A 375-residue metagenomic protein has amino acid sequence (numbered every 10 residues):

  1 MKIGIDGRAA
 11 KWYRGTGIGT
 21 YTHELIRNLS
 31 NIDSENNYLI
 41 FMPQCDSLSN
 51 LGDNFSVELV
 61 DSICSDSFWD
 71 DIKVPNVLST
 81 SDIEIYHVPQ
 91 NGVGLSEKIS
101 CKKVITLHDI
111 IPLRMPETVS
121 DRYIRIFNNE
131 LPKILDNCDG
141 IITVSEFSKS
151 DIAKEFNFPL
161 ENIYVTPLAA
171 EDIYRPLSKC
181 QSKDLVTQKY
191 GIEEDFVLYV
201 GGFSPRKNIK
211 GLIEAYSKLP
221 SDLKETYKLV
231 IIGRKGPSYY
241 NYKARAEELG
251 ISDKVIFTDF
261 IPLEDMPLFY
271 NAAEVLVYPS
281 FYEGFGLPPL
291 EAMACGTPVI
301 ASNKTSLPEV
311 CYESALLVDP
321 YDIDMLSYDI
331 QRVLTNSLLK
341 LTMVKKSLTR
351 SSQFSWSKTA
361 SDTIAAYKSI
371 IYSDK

Functional and structural regions predicted by a protein language model:
M1-K375: Carbohydrate transferase catalytic cores enriched for Leloir-type hexosyltransferases
